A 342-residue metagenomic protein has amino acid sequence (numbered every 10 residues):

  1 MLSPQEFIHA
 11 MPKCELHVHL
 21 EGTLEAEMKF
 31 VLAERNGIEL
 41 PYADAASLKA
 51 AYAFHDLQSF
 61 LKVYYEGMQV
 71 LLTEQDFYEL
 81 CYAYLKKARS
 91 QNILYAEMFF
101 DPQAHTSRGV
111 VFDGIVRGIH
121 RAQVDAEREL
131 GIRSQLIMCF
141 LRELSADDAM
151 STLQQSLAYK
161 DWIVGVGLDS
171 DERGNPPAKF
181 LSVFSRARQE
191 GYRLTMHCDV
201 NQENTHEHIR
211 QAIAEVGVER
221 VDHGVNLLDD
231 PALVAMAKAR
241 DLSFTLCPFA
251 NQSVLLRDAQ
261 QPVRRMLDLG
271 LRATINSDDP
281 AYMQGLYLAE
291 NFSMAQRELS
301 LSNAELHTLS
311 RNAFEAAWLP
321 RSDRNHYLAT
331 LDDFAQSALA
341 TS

Functional and structural regions predicted by a protein language model:
M1-L194, V200-E207, Q211-V216, R220 (+1 more regions): Metal-cofactor-binding active-site regions of metalloenzymes
